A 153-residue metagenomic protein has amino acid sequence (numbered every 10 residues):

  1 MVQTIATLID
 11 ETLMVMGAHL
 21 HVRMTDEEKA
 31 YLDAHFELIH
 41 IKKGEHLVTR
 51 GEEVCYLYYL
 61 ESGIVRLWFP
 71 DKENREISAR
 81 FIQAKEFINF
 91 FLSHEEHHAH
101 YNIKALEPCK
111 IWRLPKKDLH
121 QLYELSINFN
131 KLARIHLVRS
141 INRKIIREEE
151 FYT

Functional and structural regions predicted by a protein language model:
M1-D10, G44-V54: Short N-terminal helix-initiation segments at or just after the protein's N-terminus
M1-L38, I88, L92-S93: Cyclic nucleotide-binding regulatory module and flanking cytosolic helices
G17, E107-K110: Short active-site oxyanion
I39-I41, I82, L114: Hydrophobic residues at beta-strand termini and immediately following loops that shape nucleotide-binding pockets
E45-E107: Cyclic nucleotide-binding regulatory domains
A105-L106, R113-T153: Polybasic "coupling" helices that flank or enter modular domains
